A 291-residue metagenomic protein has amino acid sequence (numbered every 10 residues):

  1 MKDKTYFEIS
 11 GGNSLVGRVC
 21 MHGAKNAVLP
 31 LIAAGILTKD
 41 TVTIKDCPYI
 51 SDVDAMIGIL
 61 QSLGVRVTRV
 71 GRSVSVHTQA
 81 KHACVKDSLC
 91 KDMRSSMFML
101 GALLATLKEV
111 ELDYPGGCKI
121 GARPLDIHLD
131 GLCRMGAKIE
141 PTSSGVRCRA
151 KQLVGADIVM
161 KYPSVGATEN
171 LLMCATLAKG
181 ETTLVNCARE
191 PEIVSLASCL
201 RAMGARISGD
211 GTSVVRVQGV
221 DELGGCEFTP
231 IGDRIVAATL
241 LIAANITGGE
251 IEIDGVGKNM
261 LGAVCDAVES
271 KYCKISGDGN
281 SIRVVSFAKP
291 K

Functional and structural regions predicted by a protein language model:
M1-K291: Short, structured segments at the rim of ligand-binding sites
